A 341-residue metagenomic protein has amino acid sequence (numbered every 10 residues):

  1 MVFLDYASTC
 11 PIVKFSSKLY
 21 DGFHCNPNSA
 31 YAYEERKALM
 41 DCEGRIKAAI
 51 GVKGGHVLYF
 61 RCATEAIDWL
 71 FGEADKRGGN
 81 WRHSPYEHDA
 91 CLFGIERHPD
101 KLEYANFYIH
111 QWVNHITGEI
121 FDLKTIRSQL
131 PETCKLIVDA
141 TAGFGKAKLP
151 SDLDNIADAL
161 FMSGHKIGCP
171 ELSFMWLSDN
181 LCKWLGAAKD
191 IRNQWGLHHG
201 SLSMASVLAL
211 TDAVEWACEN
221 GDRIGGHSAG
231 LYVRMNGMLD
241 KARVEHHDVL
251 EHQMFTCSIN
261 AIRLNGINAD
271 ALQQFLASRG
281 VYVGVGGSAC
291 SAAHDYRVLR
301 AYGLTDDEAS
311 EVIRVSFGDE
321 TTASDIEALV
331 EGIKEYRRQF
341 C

Functional and structural regions predicted by a protein language model:
M1-C341: Pyridoxal 5′-phosphate
